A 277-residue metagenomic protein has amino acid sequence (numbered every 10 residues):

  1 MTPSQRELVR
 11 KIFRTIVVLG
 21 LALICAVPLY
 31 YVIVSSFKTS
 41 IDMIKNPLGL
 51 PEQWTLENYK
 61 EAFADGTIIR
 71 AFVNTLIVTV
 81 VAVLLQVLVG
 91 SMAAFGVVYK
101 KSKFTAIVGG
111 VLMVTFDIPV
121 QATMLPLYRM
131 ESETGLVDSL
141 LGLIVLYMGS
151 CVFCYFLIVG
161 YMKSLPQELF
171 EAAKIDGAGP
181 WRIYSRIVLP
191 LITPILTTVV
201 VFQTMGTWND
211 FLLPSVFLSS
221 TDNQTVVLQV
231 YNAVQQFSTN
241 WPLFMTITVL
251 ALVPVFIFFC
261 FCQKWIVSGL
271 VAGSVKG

Functional and structural regions predicted by a protein language model:
P3-G277: A structural signal for multi-pass alpha-helical bundles of membrane permease subunits that mediate small-molecule
